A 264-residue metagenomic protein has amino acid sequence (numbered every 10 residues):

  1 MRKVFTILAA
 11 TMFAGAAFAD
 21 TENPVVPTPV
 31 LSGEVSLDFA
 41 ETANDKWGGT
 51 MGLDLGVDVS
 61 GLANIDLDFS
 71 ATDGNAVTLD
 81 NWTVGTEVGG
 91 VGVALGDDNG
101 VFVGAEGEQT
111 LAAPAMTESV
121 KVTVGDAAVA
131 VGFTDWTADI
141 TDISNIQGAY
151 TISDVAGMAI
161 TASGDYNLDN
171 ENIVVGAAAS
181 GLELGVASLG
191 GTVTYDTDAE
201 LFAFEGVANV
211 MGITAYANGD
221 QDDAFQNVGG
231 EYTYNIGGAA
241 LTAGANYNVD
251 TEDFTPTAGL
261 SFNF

Functional and structural regions predicted by a protein language model:
R2-F264: Outer-membrane beta-barrel proteins
